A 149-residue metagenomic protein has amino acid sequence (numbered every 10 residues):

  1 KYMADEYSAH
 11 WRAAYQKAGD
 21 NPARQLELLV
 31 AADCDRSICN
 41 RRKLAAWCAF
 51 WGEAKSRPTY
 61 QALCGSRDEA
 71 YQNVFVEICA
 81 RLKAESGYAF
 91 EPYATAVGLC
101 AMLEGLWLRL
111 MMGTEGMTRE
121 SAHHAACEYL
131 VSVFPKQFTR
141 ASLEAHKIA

Functional and structural regions predicted by a protein language model:
K1-K17, R24-D35, S66-N73, E77 (+1 more regions): Alpha-helical structural segments
R12-K43, P92-L99, A141, A145-H146: Hydrophobic alpha-helical connector segments
K17, A80-A89: Surface-exposed helix-capping loop/turn segments at secondary-structure junctions
D35, A49-S56: Short helix-capping/turn signature of helix-turn-helix
C39-C48, P58-A84, A94, H124 (+1 more regions): Amphipathic alpha-helical packing segments from all-alpha helical-bundle domains
R57-G65, A89, E115-R119: Structural helix-adjacent loops and short alpha-helical linkers that scaffold large soluble proteins
Q72-A80, L108-A149: C-terminal peripheral helix-coil segments that are non-catalytic and often amphipathic
A89-L110, H124-Y129: Hydrophobic alpha-helical segments that form the core of small-molecule binding pockets and/or dimer interfaces
